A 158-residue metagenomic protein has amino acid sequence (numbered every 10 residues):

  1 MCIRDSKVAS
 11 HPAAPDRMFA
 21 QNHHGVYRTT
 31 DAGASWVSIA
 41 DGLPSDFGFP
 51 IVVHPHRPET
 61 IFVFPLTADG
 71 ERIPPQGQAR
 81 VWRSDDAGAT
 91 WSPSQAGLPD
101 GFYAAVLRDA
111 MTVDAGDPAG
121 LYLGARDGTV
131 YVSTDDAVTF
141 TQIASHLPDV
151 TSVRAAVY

Functional and structural regions predicted by a protein language model:
M1-Y158: Extracellular glycan-interacting surfaces
